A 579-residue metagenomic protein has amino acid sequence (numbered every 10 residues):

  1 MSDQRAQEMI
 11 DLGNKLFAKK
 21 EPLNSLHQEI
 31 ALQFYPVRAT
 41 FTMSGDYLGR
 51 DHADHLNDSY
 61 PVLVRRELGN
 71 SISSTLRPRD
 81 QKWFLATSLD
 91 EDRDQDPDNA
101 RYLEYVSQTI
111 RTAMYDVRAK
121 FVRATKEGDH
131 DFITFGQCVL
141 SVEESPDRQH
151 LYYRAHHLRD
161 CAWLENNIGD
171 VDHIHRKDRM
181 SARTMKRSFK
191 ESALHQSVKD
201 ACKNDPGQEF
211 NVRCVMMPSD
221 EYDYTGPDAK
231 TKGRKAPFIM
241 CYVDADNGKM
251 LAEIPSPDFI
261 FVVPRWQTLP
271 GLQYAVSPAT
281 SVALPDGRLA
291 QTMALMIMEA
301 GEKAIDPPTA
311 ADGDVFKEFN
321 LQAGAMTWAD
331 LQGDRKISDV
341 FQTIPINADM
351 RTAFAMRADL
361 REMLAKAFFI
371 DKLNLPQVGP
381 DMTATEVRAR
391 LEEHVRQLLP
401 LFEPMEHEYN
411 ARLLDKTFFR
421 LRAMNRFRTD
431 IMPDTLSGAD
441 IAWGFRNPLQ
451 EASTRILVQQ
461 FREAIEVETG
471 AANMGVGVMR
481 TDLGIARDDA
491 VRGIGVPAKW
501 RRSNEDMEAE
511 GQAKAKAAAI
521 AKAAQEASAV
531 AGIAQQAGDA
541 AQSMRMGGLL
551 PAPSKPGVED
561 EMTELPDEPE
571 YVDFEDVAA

Functional and structural regions predicted by a protein language model:
M1-D205, A579: Extended, helix-rich architectural segments
M1-L26, F34-Y35, A39, P308-A579: C-terminal anchoring/interaction modules
D3-D11, R38-H55, R66-R79, D96-R101 (+7 more regions): Charged, low-complexity, helix/coiled-coil-prone segments
N14-F17, E143-G324: Structured, contiguous alpha/beta core segments that scaffold functional sites
E67-T75, R123-F132, V212, L284-R288 (+3 more regions): Generic hydrophobic, helix-prone segments enriched in Leu/Val/Ile
Q95-E144, Y274-T309, P345-V378, V387-L421: Long, contiguous amphipathic alpha-helices that act as assembly "spine/axial" helices in icosahedral shell and virion
A119, I133, Q137, Q149-R159 (+6 more regions): Flexible, active-site-adjacent loop/turn segments at secondary-structure boundaries
F135, E209, L436-G438: A general secondary-structure signal for short beta-strands and their flanking turns/coil in non-transmembrane regions
